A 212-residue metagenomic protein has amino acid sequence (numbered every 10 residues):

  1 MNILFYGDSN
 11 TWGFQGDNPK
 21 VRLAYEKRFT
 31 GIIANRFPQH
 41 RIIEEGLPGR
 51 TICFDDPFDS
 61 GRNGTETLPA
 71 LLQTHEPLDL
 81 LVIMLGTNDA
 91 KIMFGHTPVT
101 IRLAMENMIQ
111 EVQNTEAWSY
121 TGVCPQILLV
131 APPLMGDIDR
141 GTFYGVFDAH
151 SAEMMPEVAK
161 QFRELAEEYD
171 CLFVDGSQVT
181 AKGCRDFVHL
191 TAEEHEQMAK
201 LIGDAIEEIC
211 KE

Functional and structural regions predicted by a protein language model:
M1-L47, D55-F58, A70-T74, L81 (+3 more regions): Serine-esterase "nucleophile elbow" of acetyl-processing enzymes
K27, G31, R62-E212: Alpha-helical cap/lid subdomain in secreted, periplasmic, or secretory-pathway luminal O-acyl-processing enzymes
E44-G49, G176-T180: Acidic carboxylate-rich catalytic motifs and surrounding loops in phosphoryl-/glycosyl-chemistry enzymes
R50-F54, A90-I92: Short active-site-adjacent helix-start/loop capping segments
